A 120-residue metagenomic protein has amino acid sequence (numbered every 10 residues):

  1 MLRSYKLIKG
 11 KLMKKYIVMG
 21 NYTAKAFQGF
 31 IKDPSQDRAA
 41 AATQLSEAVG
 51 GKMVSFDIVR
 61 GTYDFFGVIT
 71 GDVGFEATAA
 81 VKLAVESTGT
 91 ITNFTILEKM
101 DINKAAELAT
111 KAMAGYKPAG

Functional and structural regions predicted by a protein language model:
L7-G120: A compositional/biophysical signature of low hydrophobicity enriched in polar/charged and small residues
